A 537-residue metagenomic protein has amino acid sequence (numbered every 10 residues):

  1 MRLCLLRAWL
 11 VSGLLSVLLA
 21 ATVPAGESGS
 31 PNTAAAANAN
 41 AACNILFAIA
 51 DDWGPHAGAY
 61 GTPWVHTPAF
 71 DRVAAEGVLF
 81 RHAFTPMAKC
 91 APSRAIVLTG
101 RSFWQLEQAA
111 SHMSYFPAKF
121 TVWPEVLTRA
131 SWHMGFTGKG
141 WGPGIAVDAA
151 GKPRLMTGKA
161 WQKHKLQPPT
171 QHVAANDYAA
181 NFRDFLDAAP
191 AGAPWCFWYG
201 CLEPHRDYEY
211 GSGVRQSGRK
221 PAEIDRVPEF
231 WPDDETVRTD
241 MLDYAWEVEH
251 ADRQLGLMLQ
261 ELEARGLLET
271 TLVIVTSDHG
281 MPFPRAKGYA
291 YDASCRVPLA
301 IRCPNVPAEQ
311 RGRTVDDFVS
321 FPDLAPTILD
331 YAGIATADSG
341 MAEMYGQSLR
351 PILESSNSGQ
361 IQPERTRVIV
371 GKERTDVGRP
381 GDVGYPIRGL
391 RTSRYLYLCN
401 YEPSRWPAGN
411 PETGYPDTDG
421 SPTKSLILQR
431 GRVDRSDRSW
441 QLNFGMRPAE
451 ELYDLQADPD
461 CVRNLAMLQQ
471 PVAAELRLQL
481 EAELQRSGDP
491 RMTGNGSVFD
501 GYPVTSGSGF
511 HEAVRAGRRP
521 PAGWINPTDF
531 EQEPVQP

Functional and structural regions predicted by a protein language model:
M1-G13: Bacterial N-terminal signal peptides that target proteins for export
L14-L15, A21-E451, P459-L478, A482 (+2 more regions): Formylglycine-dependent sulfatase
D454: A contiguous binding-surface segment within folded domains or other stable secondary-structure elements
G496-D500: A glycine-rich phosphate-binding loop feature that marks nucleotide/adenosyl-phosphate handling sites
